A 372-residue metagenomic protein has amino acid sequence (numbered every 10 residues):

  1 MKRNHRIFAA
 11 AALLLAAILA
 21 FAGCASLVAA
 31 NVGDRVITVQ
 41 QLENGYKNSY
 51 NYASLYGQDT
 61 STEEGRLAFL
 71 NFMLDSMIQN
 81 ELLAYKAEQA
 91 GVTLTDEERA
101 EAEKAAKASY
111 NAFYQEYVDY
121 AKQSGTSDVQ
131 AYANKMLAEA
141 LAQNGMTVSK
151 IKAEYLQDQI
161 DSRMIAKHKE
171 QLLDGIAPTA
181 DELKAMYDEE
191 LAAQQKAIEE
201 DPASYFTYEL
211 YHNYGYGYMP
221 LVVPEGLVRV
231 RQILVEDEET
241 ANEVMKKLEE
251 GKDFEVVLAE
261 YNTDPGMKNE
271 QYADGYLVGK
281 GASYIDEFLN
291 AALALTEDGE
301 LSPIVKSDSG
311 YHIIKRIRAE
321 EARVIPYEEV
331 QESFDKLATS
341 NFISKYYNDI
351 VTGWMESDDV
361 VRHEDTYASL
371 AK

Functional and structural regions predicted by a protein language model:
M1-N71, D75, N213, G217-V222 (+1 more regions): Short, low-structural-confidence N-terminal segments
A25-E154: N-terminal targeting/tethering segments
L27-Y52, E81-A87, R163-H168, Y187 (+6 more regions): FKBP-type peptidyl-prolyl cis-trans isomerase
V28-V32, A68-L74, L83-T93, A142 (+8 more regions): Second-shell loop/turn segments in exported
D59-G65, E243-E287, R318, A322-E329: Peptidyl-prolyl cis-trans isomerase
A108-D119, Q194-A197, D264-Y272: Secretory-pathway/luminal and periplasmic proteins that interact with or process carbohydrate-rich
A140, N144-Q157, A166-R229, E260 (+1 more regions): Acidic/polar surface patches and capping/hinge elements
T179, L183-A185, E189-Q194, Y218 (+3 more regions): Core regions of peptidyl-prolyl cis-trans isomerase
